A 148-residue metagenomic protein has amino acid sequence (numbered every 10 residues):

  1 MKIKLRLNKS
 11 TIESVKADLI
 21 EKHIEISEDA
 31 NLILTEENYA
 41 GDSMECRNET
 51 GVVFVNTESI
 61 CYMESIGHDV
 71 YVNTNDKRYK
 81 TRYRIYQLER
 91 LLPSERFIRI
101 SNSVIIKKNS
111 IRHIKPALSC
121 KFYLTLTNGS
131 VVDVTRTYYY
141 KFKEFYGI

Functional and structural regions predicted by a protein language model:
K2, R6, E13-S43: Short, well-ordered secondary-structure micro-motifs within conserved domains or adaptor modules
L5-N8, V132-T135: Active-site-adjacent beta-strand anchor residues
L32-T127, V131-D133: Conserved binding/recognition cores within well-folded domains
T137, K141-I148: Charged phosphate-binding loop/patch that engages nucleotide di/tri-phosphates or the phosphate backbone of nucleic
